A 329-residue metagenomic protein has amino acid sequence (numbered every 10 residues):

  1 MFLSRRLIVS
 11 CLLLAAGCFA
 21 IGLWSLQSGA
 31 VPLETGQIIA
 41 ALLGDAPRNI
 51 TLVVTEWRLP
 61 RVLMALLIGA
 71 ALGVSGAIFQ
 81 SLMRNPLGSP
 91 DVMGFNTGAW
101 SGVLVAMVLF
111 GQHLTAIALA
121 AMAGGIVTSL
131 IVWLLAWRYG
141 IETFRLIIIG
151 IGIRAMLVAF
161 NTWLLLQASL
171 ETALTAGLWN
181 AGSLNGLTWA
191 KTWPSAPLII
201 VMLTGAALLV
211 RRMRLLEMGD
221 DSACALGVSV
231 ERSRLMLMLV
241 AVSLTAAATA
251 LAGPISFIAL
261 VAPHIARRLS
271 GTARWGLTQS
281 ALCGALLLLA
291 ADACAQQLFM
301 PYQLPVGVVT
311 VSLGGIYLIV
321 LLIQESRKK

Functional and structural regions predicted by a protein language model:
M1-K329: Alpha-helical transmembrane segments in inner-membrane proteins
